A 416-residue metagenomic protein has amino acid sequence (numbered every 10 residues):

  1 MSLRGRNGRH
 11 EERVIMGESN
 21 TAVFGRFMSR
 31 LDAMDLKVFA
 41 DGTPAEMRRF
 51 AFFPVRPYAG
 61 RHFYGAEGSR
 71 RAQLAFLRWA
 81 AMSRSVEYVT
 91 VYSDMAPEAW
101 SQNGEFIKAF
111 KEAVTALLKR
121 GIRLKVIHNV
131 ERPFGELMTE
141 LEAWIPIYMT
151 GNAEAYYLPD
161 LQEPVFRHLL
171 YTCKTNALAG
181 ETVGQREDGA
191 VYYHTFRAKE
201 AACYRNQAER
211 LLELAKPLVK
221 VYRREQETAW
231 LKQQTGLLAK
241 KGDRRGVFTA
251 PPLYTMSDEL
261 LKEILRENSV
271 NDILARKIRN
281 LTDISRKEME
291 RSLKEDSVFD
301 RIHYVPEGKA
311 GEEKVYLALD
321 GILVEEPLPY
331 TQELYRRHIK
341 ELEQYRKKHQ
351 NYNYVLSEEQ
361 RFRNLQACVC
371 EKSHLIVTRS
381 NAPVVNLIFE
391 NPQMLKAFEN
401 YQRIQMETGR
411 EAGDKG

Functional and structural regions predicted by a protein language model:
M1-I15: Basic, Lys/Arg-rich alpha-helical nucleic-acid-recognition elements, primarily the DNA-binding modules of transcription
M16-S69: General N-terminal leader/first-domain-start detector
P54, A59-D414: Hydrophobic protein-protein interaction segments
